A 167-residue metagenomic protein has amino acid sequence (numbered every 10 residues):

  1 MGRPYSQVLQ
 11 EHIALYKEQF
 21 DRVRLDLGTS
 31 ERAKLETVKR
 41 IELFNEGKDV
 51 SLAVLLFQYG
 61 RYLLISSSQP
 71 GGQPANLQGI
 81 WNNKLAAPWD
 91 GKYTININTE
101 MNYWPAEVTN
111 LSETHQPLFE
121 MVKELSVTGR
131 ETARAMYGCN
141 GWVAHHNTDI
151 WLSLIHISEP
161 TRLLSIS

Functional and structural regions predicted by a protein language model:
M1-Y93, L111-A133: Acidic/polar, glycine-enriched structural segments that form the non-catalytic walls/loops of the carbohydrate-binding
L63-S66, T99-E113, R162: Alpha-helical support elements that line or immediately flank enzyme active sites and cofactor-binding pockets
G79-D90, H146-L154, S158: Acidic/His metal-coordination segments adjacent to aromatic residues that form catalytic metal sites in metalloenzymes
S126-S153: Active-site cradle of extracellular carbohydrate-active enzymes
I155-S167: Single conserved hydrophobic/aromatic residue that forms the stacking wall/gate of nucleotide- or nucleobase-binding
